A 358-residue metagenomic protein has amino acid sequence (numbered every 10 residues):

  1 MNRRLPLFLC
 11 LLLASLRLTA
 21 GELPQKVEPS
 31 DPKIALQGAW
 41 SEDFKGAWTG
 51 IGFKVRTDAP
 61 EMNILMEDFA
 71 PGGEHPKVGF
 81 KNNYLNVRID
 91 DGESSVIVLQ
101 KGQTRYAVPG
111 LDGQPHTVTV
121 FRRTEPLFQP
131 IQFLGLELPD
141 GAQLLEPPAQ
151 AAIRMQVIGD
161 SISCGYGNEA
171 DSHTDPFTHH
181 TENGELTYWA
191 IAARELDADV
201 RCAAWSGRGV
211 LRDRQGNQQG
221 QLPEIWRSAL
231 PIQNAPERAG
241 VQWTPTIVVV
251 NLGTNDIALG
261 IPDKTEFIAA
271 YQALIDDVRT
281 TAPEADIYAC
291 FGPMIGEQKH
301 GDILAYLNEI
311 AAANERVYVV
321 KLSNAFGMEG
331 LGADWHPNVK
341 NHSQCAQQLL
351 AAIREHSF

Functional and structural regions predicted by a protein language model:
M1-L7: Bacterial N-terminal signal peptides that target proteins for export
L11-T19: Hydrophobic h-region of N-terminal signal peptides that target proteins for export in Gram-negative bacteria
L18-I158, S163-G184, S357-F358: N-terminal secretory targeting modules
W48-G50, Q103, L127-F128, H173-A269 (+3 more regions): Conserved SGNH/GDSL esterase-like catalytic core that processes O-acyl groups on lipids and polysaccharides
L145-P148, Q233-T244, D276-T281, E355-F358: Surface-exposed acidic, glycine-flexible loop patches that form ligand/cofactor-binding and adhesion interfaces
R154-I158, S163, V200-A204, T246-N251 (+2 more regions): Structural recognition of the beta-strand scaffold that forms the well-ordered cores of secreted hydrolase catalytic
Y271-D276, L304-N308: Generic structural signal for well-ordered alpha-helices, preferentially at hydrophobic/aromatic core positions
D286-G332, V339-F358: Extracellular serine-dependent O-acyl
